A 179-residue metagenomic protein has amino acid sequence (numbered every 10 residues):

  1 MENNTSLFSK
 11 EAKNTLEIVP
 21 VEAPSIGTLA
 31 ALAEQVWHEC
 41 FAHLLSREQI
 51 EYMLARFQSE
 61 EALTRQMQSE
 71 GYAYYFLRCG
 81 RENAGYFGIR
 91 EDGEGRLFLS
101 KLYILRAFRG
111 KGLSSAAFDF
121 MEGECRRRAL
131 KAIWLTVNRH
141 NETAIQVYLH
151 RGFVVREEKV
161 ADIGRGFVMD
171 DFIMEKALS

Functional and structural regions predicted by a protein language model:
E2-L16, P20-A107, F118-E124, R128 (+2 more regions): Acetyl-CoA-dependent GNAT
Q66, K131-I145, L149-R151, E158-S179: C-terminal "cap" of GNAT-fold acetyltransferases
F108-K111, G164: Glycine-rich phosphate-binding loop
K111, R128-K131: Short coil/turn segments at alpha/beta junctions that flank glycine-rich nucleotide-binding fingerprints
S115: Residues forming the Rossmann-fold NAD(P)(H) cofactor-binding site
